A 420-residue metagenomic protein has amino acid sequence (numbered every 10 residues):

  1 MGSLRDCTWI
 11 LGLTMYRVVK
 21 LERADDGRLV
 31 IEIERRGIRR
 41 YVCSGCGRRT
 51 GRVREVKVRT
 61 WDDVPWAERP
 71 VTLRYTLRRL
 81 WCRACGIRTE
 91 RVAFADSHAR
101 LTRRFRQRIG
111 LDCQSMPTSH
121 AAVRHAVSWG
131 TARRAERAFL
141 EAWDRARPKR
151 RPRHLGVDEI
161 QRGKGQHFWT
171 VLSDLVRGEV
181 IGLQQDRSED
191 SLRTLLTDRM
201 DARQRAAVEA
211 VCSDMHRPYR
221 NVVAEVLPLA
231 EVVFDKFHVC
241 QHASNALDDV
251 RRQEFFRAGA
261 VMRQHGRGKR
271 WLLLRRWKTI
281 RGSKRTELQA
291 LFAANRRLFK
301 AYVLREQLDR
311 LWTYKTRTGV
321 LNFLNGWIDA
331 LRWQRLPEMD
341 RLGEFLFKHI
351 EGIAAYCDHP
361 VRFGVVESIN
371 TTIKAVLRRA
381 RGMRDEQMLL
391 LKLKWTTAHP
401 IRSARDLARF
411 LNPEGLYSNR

Functional and structural regions predicted by a protein language model:
M1-I87: Short, conserved DNA-binding cores of transcription-related domains
M1-V30, R35-R36, R104, R124-A146 (+2 more regions): Long C-terminal interaction/binding lobes of large macromolecular proteins
R40, G45, G51, K164-Q166 (+6 more regions): Acidic/histidine-rich catalytic cores and adjacent linkers of DNA breakage/strand-transfer/modification proteins
G47-G51, K57-Q166, A206, I353: Short, positively charged, Gly/Tyr-enriched micro-motifs that form contact patches at catalytic or ligand/partner
T60-W61, F94-D96, W129, G182 (+3 more regions): Tryptophan-centered motif/residue detector
E159, E254, E367: Acidic-residue sensor for enzyme active/binding pockets
V239-A260: Short alpha-helix plus adjacent loop in nuclease-associated cores
